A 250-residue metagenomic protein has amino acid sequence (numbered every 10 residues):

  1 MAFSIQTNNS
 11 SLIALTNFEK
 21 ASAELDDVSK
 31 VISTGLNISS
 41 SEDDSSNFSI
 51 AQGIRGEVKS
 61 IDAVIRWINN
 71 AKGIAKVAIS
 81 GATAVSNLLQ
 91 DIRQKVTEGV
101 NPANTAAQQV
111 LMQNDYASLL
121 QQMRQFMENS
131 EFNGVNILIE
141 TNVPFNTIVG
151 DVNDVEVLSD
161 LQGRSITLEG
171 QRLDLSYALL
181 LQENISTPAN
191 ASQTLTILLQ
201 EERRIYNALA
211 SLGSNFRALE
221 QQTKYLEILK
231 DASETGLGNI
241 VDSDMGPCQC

Functional and structural regions predicted by a protein language model:
A2-S11, S39-S40, A51-Q52, G56 (+2 more regions): Amphipathic alpha-helical coiled-coil/heptad-repeat segments
Q6-K30: Donor-binding/catalytic cores of nucleotide-activated saccharide and glycerol-phosphate transferases/polymerases
K30-V31, N37: Amphipathic helical oligomerization segments
S33-T34, N133: Short glycine-rich loop/turn motifs that provide flexible caps or phosphate-binding loops at active sites
